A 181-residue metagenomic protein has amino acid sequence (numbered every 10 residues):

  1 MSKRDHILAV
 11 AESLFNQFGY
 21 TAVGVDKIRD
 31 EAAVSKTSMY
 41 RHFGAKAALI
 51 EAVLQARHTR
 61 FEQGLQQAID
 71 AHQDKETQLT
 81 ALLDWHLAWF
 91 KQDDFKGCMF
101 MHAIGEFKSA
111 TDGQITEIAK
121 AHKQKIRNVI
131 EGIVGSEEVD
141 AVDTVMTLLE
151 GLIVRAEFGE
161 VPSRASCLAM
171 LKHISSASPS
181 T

Functional and structural regions predicted by a protein language model:
H6, V10-A48, A52: Helix-turn-helix
Q17-T21, H72, D93: Short coil/turn segments at alpha/beta junctions that flank glycine-rich nucleotide-binding fingerprints
A52, Q66-Q92, V145: Hydrophobic alpha-helical connector segments
Q55-E62: Short, basic, alpha-helical segments at the C-terminal edge of helix-turn-helix-like DNA-binding modules
H86, F100-I104, V145, L149-L152: Short alpha-helical scaffolding segments that buttress acidic/His motifs in well-ordered protein cores
Q92-G113: Amphipathic alpha-helical segments used for helix-helix packing
G113-A121, I133-T181: Hydrophobic/aromatic-rich alpha-helical bundle segments in the mid-to-C-terminal region
